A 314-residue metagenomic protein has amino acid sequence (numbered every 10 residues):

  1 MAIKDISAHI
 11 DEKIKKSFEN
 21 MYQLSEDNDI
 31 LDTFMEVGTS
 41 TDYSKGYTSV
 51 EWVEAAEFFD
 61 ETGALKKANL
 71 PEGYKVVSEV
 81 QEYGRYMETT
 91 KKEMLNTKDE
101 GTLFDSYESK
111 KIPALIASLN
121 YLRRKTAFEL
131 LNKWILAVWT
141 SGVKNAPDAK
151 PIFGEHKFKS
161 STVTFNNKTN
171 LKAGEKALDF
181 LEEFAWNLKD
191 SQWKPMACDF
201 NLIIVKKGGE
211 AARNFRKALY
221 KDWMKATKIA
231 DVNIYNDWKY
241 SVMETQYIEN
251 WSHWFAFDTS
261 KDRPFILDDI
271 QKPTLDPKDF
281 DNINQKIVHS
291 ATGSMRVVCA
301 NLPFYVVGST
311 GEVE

Functional and structural regions predicted by a protein language model:
M1-D27: N-terminal alpha-helical "arm" segments
A2-A8, K150-D190, C198-L202, K207-E314: Sequence/fold signature of self-assembling virion shell proteins
Q23-Y83: Assembly/oligomerization interface modules of large self-assembling protein complexes
E54-E57, K75, T90-M94, N120 (+2 more regions): An acidic- and aromatic-residue-enriched active-site/binding cleft used to recognize and process polar
Y74-K98: Short acidic, glycine/tyrosine-flanked loop/strand segments centered on an H-E-D-like triad
M87, L115, I203: Short, conserved catalytic/metal-binding motifs centered on acidic residues
T97-K110, A117-F184: Alpha-helical scaffold segments that mediate packing/assembly in large oligomeric complexes
